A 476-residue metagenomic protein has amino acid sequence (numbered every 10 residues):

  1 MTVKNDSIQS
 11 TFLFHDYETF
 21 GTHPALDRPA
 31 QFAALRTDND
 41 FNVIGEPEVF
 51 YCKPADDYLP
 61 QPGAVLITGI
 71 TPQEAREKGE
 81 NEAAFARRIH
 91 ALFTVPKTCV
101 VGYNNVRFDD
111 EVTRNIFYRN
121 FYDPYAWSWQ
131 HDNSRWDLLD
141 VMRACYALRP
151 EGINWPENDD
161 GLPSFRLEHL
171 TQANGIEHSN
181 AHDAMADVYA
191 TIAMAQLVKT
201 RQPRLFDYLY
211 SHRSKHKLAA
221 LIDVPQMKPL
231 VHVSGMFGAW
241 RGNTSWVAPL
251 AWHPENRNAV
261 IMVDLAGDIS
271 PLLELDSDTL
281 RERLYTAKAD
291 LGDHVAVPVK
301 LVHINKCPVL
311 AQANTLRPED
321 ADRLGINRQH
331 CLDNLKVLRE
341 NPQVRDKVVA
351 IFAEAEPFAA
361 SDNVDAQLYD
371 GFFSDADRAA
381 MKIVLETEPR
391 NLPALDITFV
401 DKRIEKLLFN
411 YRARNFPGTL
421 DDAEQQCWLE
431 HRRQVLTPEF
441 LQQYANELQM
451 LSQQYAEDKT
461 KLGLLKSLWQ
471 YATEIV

Functional and structural regions predicted by a protein language model:
M1-G45: Entry/capping segment at the start of metal-dependent catalytic domains with acidic active-site entry clusters
F20-T22, A75, A181: Short strand->helix junction
D27-F32, R36-T37, N42-I70, A91-P203 (+4 more regions): Metal-dependent phosphoesterase core characteristic of DEDDh/y 3'-5' exonuclease domains
T68-F85, L92: Metal-dependent phosphoesterase signature
S211-L291: Acidic catalytic cores of enzymes that act on phosphate-bearing nucleotides/polynucleotides
P254-H431: Long, charge-rich C-terminal accessory regions
E424-V476: C-terminal non-catalytic accessory extensions
